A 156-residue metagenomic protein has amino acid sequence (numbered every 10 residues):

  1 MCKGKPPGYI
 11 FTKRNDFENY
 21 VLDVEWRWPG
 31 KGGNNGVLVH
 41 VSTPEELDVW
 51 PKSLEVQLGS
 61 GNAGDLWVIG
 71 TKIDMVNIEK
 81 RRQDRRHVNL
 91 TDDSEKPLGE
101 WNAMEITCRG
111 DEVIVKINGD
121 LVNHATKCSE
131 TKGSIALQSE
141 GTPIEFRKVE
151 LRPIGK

Functional and structural regions predicted by a protein language model:
M1-K156: Carbohydrate-interacting regions of secretory-pathway proteins
